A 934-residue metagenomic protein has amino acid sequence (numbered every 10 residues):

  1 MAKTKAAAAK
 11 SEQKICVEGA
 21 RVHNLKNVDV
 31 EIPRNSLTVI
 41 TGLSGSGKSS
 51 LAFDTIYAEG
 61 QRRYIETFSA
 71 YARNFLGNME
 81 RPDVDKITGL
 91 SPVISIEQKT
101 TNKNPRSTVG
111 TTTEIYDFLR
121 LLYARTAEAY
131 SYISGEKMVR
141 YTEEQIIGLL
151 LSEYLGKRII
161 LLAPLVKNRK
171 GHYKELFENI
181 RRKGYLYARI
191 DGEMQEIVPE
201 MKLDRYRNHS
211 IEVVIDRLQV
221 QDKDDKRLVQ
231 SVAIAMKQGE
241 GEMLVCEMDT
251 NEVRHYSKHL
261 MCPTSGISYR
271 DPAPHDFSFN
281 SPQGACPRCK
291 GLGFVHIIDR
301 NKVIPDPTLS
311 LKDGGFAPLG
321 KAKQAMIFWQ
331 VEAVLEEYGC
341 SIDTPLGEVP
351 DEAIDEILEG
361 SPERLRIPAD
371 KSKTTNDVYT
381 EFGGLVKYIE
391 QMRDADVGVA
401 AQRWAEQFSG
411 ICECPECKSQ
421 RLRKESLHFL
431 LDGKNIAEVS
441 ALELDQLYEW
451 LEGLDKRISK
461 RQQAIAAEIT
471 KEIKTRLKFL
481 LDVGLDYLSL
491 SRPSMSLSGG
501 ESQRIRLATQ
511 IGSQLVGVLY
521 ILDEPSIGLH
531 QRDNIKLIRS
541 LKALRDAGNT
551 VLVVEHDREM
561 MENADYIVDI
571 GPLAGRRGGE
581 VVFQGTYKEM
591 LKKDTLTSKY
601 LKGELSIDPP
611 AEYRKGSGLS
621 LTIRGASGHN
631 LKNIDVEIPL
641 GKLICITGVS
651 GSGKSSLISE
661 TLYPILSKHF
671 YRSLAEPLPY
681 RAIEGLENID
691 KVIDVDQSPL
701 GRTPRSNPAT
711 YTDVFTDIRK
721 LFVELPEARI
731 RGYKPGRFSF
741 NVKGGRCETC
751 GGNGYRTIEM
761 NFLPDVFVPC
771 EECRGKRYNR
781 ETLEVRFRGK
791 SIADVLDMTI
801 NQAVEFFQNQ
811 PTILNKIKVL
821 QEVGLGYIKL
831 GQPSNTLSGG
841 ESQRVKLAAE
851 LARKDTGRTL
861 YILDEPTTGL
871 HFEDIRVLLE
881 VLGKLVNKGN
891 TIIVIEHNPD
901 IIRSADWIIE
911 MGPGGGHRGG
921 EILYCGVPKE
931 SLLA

Functional and structural regions predicted by a protein language model:
M1-A934: Conserved phosphate-binding elements of NTP-dependent enzyme cores
